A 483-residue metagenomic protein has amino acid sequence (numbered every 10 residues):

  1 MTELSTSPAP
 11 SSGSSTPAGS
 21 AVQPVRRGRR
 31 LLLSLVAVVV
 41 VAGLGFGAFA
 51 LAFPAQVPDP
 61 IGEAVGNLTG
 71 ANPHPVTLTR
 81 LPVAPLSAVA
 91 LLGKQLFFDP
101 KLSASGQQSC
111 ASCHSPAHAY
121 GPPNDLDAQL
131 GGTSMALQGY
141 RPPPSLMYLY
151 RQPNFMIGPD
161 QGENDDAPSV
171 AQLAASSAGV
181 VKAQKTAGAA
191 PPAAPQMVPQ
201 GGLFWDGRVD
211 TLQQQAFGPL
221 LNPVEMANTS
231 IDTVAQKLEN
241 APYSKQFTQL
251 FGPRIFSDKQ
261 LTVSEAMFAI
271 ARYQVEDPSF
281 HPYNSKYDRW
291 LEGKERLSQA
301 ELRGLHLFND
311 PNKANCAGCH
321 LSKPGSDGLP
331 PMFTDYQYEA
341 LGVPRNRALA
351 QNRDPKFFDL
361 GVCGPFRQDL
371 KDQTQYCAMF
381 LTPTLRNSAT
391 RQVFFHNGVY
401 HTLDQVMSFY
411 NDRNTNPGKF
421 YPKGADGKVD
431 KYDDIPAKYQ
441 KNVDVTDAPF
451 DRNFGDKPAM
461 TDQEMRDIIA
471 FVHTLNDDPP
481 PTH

Functional and structural regions predicted by a protein language model:
T2-L96, G218-P223, A227-L302, H306 (+3 more regions): Post-cleavage N-terminal segment of exported redox proteins
S5, L32-V36, G342, A350 (+4 more regions): Compositionally biased amphipathic helical and low-complexity segments enriched in hydrophobic
F53-Q213, P282-K423, H483: Short glycine/threonine-rich turn/loop motifs
T384-H483: Extracellular low-complexity, Gly/Ser/Thr-rich intrinsically disordered linkers and protease-sensitive activation/hinge
